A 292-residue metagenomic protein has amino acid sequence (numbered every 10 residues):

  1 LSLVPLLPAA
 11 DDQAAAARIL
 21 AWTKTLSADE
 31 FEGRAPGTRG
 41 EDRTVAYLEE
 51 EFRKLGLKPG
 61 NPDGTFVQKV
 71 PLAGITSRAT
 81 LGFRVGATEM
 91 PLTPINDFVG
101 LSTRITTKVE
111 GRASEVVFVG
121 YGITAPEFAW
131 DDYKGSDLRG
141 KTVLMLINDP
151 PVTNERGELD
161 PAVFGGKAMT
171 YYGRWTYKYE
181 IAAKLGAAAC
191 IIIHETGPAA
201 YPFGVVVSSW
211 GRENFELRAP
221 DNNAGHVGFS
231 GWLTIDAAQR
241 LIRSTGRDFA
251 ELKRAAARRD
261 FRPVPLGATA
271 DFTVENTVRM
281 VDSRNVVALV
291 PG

Functional and structural regions predicted by a protein language model:
L1-P5: Bacterial N-terminal signal peptides
L7-N61, A237, P291: N-terminal hydrophobic or amphipathic helices/low-complexity stretches enriched in small/hydrophobic/Pro/Gly
K24-E32, E49-G60, P71, G122 (+4 more regions): Sec-exported extracytoplasmic/periplasmic mature domains
E32-E158, V264-G267, T273-V278, D282-N285: Noncatalytic luminal/extracellular "stalk/propeptide" segments of secretory-pathway proteins
T93-F229, P291: Extracellular/luminal Protease-associated
I95, K184-G197, Y201, S209-W210 (+1 more regions): Long, well-ordered, tryptophan-enriched scaffold segments
V286-G292: Short beta-strand elements
